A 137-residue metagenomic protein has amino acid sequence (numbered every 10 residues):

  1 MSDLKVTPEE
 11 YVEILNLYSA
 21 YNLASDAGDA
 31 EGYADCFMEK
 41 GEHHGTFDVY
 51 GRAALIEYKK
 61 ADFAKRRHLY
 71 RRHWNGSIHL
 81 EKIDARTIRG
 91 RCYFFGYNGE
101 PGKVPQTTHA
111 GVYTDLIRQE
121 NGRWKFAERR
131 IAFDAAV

Functional and structural regions predicted by a protein language model:
M1-A27, E31-D35: Short, low-complexity N-terminal intrinsically disordered segments enriched in polar/charged residues
N22-L23, K65-H68, P101: Short helix-to-loop capping/linker segments positioned immediately adjacent to catalytic or ligand/cofactor-binding
S25, F37-M38, F94-G96, R130-F133: Short beta-strand segments enriched in hydrophobic/aromatic residues within well-folded beta-rich domains
A30-F95: A solvent-exposed, acidic/Ser-Thr-rich amphipathic alpha-helical stretch
H73-N75, T108-Y113: Short, surface-exposed coil-to-beta transition loops
I78, G96, V112-L116: Hydrophobic alpha-helical segments of small multi-pass membrane proteins
T87-R89, A110-V137: Short beta-strand edge/turn micro-motifs at domain boundaries
Y97-Q106: Short, cysteine-centered beta-strand-loop-beta hairpins and adjacent loop/turn segments enriched in charged/polar
